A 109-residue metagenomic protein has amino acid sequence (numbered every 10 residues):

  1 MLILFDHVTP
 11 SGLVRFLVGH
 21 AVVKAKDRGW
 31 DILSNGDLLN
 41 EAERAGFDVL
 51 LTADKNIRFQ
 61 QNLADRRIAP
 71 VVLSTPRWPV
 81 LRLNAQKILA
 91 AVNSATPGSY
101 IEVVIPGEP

Functional and structural regions predicted by a protein language model:
M1-D48: N-terminal first-folded block
D6, T52-A53, S74: Active-site-adjacent beta-strand anchor residues
L13-G19, I57-R66: Short loop/helix-cap segments at secondary-structure boundaries that form the rim of catalytic
W30, R58, P76-V80: Glycine-/small-residue-rich active-site loops that bind phosphorylated ligands and cofactors
E41, R67-P70: Short, hinge-like loop/turn segments at secondary-structure boundaries
A42-L63: Acidic, metal-binding active-site segment of PIN/NYN-like and related structure-specific nucleases
A69-E108: C-terminal structural segments of small proteins and small subunits
